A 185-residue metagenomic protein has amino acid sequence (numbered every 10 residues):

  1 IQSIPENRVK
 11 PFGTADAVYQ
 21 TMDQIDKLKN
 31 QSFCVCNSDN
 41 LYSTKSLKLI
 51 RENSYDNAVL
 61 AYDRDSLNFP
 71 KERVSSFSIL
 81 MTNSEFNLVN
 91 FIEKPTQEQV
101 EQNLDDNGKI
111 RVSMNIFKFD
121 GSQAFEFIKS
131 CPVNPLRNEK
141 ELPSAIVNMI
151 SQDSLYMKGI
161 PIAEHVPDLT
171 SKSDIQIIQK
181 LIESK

Functional and structural regions predicted by a protein language model:
I1-I79: Conserved beta-loop-beta/alpha segment of the NTase-like Rossmann-fold superfamily that binds/positions NTPs
I1-Q2, Q20, F91-K94, I160-I162: Conserved beta-strand termini and adjacent loop/short-helix elements that scaffold enzyme active sites in alpha/beta
A15-Q20, N53-D56, F77-M81, G108-V112 (+2 more regions): Short, low-complexity, polar/charged sequence segments that are solvent-exposed and flexible
T21-M22, Q31-S32, S38, N57 (+5 more regions): Generic hydrophobic/packing signal
Q24-L28, Q97, Q179: Amphipathic, positively biased hydrophobic alpha-helical segments used for protein targeting and membrane insertion
D26, Y55, E85, K129 (+1 more regions): Residue-level marker of positions within ordered structural domains that often coincide with functionally constrained
S43-E126: Conserved core of the sugar-phosphate nucleotidyltransferase
F91, V100-K185: Conserved alpha/beta core of the MobA/IspD/sugar-nucleotide pyrophosphorylase nucleotidyltransferase superfamily
